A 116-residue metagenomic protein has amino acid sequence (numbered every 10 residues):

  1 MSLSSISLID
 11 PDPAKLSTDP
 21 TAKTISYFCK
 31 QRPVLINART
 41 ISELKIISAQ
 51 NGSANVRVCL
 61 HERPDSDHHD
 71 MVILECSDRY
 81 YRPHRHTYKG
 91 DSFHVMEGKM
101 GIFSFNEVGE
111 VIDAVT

Functional and structural regions predicted by a protein language model:
M1-D67, D113-V115: A short, N-terminal "cap"/entry segment at the start of jelly-roll beta-barrel domains of the cupin/DSBH fold
H61-H69, R79-S92: A short beta-loop-beta micro-motif enriched in histidine and acidic residues
M71-I73: Short, well-ordered beta-strand segments enriched in hydrophobic/aromatic residues
C76-S77, Y88-V108: Glycine- and acidic-residue-biased ligand/ion/polar-headgroup-sensing regions
N106-T116: Double-stranded beta-helix
